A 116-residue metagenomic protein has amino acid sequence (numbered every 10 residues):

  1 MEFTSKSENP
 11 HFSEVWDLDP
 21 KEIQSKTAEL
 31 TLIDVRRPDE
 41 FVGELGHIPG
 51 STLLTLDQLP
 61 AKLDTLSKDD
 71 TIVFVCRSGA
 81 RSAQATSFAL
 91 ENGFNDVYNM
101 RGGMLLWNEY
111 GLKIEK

Functional and structural regions predicted by a protein language model:
M1-T31, P38-T71, A80-K116: Rhodanese-like catalytic fold shared by cysteine-dependent sulfurtransferases and DSP/PTP-type phosphatases
V75: Short, surface-exposed ligand- or partner-binding patches at beta-edge/loop junctions that are enriched in aromatics
